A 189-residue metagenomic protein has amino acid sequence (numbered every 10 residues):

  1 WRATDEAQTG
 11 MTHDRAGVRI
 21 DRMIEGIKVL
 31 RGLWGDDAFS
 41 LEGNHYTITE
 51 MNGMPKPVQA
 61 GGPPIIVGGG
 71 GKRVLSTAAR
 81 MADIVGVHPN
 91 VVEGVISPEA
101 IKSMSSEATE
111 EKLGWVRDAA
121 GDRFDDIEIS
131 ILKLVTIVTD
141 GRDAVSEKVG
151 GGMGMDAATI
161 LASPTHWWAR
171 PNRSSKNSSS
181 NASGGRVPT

Functional and structural regions predicted by a protein language model:
W1-T189: Active-site-adjacent structural elements that line small-molecule/cofactor binding pockets in enzymes
